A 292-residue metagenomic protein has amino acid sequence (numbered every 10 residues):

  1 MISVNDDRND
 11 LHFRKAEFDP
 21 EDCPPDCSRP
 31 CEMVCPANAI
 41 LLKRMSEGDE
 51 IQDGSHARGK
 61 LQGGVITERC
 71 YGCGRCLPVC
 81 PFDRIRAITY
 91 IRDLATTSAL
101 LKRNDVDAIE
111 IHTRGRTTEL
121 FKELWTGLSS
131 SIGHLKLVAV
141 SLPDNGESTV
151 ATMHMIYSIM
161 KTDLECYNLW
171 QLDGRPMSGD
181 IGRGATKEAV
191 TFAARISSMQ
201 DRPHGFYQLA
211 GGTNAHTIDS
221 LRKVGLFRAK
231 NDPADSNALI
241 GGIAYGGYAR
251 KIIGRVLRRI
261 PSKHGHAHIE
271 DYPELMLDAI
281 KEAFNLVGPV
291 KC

Functional and structural regions predicted by a protein language model:
M1, N5-P20, A37, E47-E50 (+1 more regions): N-terminal [4Fe-4S]-dependent radical SAM core
D6-P25, F82-R92: Active-site mouth loops of central-metabolism enzymes
N9-K15, G74, P78, Y90-H264: Conserved mixed alpha/beta catalytic, RNA-binding, or beta-rich assembly cores of soluble enzyme, regulatory
E21, R29-C31, T96-S98: Short, charged beta->alpha transition segments
S28-V65, G74-R92: Iron-sulfur cluster-binding cysteine motifs and their immediate structural context in ferredoxin-like electron-transfer
R202, I240, A249, A267 (+2 more regions): Long C-terminal interaction/binding lobes of large macromolecular proteins
T217, I243, K251-G254, H268-A279 (+1 more regions): Intrinsically disordered, low-complexity regions of eukaryotic RNA-binding proteins
